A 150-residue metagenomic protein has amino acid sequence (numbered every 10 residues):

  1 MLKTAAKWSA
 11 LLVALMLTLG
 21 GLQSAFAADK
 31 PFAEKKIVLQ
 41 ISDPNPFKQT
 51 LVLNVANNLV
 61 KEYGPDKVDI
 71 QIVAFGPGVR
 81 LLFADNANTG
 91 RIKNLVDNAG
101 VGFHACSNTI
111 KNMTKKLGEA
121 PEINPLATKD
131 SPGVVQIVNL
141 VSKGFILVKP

Functional and structural regions predicted by a protein language model:
M1-T4: N-terminal secretory signal peptides that target proteins for export/translocation
S9-G21: Bacterial N-terminal signal peptides
A25-P150: Secreted/extracellular ectodomain signature
